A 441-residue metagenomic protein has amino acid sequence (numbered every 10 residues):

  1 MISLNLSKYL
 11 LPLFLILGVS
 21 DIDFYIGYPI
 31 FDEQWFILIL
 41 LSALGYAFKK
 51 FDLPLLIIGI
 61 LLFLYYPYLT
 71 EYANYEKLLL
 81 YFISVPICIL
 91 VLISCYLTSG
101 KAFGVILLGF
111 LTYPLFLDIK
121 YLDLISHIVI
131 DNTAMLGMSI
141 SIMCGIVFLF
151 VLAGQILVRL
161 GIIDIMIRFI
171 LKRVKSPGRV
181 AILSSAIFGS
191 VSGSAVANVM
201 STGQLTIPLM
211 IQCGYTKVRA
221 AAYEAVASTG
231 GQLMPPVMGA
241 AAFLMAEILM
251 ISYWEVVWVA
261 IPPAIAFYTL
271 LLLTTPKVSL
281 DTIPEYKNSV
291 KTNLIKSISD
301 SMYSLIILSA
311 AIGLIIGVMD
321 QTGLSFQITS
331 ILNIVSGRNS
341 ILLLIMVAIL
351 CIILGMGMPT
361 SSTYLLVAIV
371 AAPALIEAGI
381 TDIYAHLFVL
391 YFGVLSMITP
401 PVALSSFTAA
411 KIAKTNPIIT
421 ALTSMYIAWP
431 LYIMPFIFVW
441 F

Functional and structural regions predicted by a protein language model:
M1-N74, F82-V85: Conserved, well-structured core domains of diverse proteins
I2-L15, W258-S304, G313, L404-F441: Long, contiguous bundles of hydrophobic transmembrane helices that form the permeation core of multi-pass
P29-I39, N74-V85, V259-F267, G337-S340 (+1 more regions): Structural signature of hydrophobic alpha-helical transmembrane segments
L64-K77, T98-K101, D118-S126: Transmembrane alpha-helix boundary signature
V105-G109, F116-I207, I298-A378, D382-A385: Membrane-embedded alpha-helical segments and adjacent helix-loop junctions characteristic of multi-pass solute
I140-V151, E255-L270, Y384-S396: Alpha-helical transmembrane segments
I165-R168, K175-V180, I211-A227, Y253-W258 (+2 more regions): Membrane-interface alpha-helices at helix entry/exit sites of multi-pass transporters
S185-G203, K217-W254, L271-T275, G355-L365 (+2 more regions): Alpha-helical transmembrane segments and, especially, the helix-loop junctions at the ends of these helices
